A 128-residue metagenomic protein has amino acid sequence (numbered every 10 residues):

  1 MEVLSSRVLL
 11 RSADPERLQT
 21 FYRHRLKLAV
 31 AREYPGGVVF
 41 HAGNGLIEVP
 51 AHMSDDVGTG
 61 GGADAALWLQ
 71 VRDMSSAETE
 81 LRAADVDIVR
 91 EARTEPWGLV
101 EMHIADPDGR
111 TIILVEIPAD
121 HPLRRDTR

Functional and structural regions predicted by a protein language model:
M1-Q19, L46, A65-L67, P118-R128: N-terminal beta-strand motif that seeds the catalytic metal site of vicinal oxygen chelate
L4-A13, V38-H41, D56-A84, V100-A105 (+1 more regions): Vicinal oxygen chelate
L9, L18, L26-L28, L81 (+1 more regions): Generic leucine side-chain signal with a strong bias for well-ordered alpha-helical environments
E16-R25, M102, T111: Conserved active-site alpha-helix within GNAT-family acetyltransferase domains
K27-R32, I88-R90: Short secondary-structure junctions
A29-G62, T111-I117: Conserved short beta-strand elements that form part of the metal-binding/catalytic scaffold of enzyme active sites
E78, R82-R128: Vicinal oxygen chelate
